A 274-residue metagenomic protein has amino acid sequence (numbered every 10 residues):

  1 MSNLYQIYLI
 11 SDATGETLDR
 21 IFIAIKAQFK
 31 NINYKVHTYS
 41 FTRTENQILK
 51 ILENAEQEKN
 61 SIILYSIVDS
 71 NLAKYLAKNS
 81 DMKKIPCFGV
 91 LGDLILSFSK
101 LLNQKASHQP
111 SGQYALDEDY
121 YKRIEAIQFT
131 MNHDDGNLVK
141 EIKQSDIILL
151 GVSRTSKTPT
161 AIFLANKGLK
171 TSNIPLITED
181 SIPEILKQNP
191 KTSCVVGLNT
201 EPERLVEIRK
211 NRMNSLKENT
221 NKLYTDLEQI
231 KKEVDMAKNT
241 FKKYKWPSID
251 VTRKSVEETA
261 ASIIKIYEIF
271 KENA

Functional and structural regions predicted by a protein language model:
M1-I21, I25: N-terminal accessory targeting/assembly segments
V36-E45, L176-T178, R253: Short beta->alpha junction loops
T38-Q57, S61-I67: Metallocofactor- and cofactor-centric catalytic cores in central/energy metabolism, strongly enriched
M82-E125, D226-E233, K238-N239: Ser/Thr/Gly-rich flexible loops in soluble cytosolic domains mediating phosphotransfer, phosphorylation
I124-K170: Internal active-site segments that recognize and position negatively charged phosphoryl groups and nucleotide moieties
T130-N137, E218-T259: Small-molecule kinase domains that catalyze NTP-dependent phosphoryl transfer to phosphate-bearing small molecules
T171-I182: Short beta-strand-centered segment that lines the nucleotide-binding/catalytic pocket of NTP-utilizing
T192-K232: A glycine- and Lys/Arg-enriched "phosphate-lid" helix/loop adjacent to the NTP-binding pocket of small-molecule kinases
